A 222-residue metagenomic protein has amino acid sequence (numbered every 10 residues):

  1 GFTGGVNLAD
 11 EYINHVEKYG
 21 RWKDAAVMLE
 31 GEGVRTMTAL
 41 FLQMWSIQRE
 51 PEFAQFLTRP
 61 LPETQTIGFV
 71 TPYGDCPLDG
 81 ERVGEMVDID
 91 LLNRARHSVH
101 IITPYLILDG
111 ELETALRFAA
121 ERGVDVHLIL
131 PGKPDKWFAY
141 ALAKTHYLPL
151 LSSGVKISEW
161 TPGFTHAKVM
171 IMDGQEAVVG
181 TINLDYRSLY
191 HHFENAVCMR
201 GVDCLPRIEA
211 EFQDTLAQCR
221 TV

Functional and structural regions predicted by a protein language model:
G1-V222: Charged, low-complexity intrinsically disordered terminal segments
